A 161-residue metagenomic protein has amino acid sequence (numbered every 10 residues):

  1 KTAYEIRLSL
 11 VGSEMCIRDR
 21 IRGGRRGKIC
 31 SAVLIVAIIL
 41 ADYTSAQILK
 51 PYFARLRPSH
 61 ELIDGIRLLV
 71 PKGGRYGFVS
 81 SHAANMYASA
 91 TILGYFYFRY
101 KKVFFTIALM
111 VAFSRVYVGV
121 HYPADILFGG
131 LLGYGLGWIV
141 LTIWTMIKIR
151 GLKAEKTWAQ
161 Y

Functional and structural regions predicted by a protein language model:
K1, R22-R26, C30-S31, Y117-Y122: Membrane-helix interfacial "entry" motifs
T2-G12, C16-I17: Single conserved hydrophobic/aromatic residue that forms the stacking wall/gate of nucleotide- or nucleobase-binding
M15, C30-S31, F104, I126: Alpha-helical transmembrane segments and their helix-entry boundary regions
R18-Y43: Interfacial segments of alpha-helical transmembrane regions
A37-S45, G133-W138: Small-residue-rich segments of transmembrane alpha-helices in multi-pass membrane proteins, especially helix faces
I39-P58: Transmembrane alpha-helix/helix-exit interface in multi-pass inner-membrane proteins
R57-V70: Active-site core segment of subtilase-fold serine proteases
L68-Y161: Membrane-embedded catalytic cores of phosphoryl/pyrophosphoryl-handling enzymes
